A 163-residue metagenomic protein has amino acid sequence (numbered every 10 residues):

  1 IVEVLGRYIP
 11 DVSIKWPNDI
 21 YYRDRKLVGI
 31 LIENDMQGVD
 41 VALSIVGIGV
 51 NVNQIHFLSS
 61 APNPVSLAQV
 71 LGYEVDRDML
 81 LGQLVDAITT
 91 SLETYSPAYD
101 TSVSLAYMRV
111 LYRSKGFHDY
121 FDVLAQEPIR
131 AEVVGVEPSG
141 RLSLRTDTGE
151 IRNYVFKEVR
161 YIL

Functional and structural regions predicted by a protein language model:
I1-V12, Y22-L163: Long, positively charged amphipathic alpha-helical accessory segments at protein N-termini or as interdomain linkers
I14-W16: Short loop/edge segments at beta-strand edges and connector loops that shape dinucleotide/nucleotide cofactor-binding
